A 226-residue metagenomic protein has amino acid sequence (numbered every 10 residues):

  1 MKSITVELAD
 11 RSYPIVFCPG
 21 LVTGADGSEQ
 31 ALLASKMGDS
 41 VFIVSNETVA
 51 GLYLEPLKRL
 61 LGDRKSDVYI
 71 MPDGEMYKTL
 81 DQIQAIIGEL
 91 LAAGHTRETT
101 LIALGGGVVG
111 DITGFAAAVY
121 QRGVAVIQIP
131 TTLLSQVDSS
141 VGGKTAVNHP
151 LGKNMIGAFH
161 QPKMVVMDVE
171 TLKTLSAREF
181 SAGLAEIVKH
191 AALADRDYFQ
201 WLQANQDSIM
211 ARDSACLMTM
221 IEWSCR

Functional and structural regions predicted by a protein language model:
M1-T100: ATP/NTP phosphate-donor binding region
E7, V16, F115-A211: A glycine/threonine-rich phosphate-anchoring loop and its flanking beta-alpha core in nucleotide/phosphate-binding
V44, I70, A103-G105, Q128 (+1 more regions): Short beta-strand segments
A50-G51, V108-G110, K173: Glycine-rich nucleotide phosphate-binding loop and flanking beta-alpha elements of Rossmann-like dinucleotide-binding
L52-Y53, D111-I112, Q136: Phosphate- and divalent-cation-binding pockets in alpha/beta enzyme and binding domains that engage nucleotide-derived
Y77-L80, Q84, R178, A192-R196 (+1 more regions): Alpha-helix N-cap/helix-start motif at coil-to-helix transitions, marked by capping-box chemistry
H95-I127: Active-site and donor-binding regions of nucleotide-sugar-utilizing enzymes
Q206-R226: Oxyanion-binding "anion nests"
